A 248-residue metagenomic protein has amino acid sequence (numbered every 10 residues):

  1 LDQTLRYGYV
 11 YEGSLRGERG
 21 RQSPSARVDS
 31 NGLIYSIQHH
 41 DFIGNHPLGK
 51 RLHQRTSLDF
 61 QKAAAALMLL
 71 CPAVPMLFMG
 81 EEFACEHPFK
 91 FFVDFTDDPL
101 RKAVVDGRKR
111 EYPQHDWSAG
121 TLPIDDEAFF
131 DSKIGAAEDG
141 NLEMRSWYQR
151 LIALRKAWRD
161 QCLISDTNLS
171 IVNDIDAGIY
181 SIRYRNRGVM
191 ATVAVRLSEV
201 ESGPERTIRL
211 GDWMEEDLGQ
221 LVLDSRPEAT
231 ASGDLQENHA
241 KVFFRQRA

Functional and structural regions predicted by a protein language model:
L1-P113, V193: Conserved alpha/beta catalytic core and glycan-binding cleft of carbohydrate-active enzymes
Q3-G20, L77-F78, F83-F92, S118-A191: Glycan-recognition and catalytic regions of carbohydrate-active enzymes
S25, D41-I43, F83-E86, D97 (+5 more regions): Short, solvent-exposed loop/turn segments at secondary-structure junctions
R27-V28, V172-A177, R185-R187, E199 (+1 more regions): A short catalytic or substrate-binding loop motif that flags glycine-/basic-rich loops and adjacent residues that bind
H40, L151, N238: A residue-level signal for conserved active-site and pocket-lining positions in enzyme catalytic cores
V195-M214: Surface-exposed beta-strand/loop patches in extracellular or lumenal glycoproteins
I208-R226: Solvent-exposed beta-hairpin/edge-strand motifs
E228-A248: C-terminal beta-strand-rich structural cap/linker in extracellular carbohydrate-active enzymes
